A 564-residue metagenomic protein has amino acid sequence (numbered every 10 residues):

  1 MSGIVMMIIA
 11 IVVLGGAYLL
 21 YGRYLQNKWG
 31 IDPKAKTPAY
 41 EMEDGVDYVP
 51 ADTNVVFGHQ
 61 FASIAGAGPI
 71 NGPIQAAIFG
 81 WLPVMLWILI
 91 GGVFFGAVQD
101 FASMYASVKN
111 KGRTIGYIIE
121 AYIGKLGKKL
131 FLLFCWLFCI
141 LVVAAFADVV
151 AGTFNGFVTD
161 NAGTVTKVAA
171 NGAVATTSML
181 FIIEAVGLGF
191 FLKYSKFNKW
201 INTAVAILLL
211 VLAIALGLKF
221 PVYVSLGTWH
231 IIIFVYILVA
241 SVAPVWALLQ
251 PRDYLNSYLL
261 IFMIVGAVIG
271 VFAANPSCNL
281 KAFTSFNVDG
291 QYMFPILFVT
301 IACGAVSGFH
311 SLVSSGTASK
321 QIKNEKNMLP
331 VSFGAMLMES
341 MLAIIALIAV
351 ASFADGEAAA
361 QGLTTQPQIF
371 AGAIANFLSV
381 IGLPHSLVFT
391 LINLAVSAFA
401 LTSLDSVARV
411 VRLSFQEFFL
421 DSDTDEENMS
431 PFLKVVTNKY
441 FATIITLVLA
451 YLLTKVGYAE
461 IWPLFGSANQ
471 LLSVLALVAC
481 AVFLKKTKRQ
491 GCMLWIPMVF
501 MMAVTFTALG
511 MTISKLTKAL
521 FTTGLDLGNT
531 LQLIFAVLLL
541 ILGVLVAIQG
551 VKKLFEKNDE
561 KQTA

Functional and structural regions predicted by a protein language model:
S2-L19, A76-S107, G116, A175-F181 (+5 more regions): Extracellular loop-to-transmembrane helix junctions
G16-I70, S257, Q321: Membrane-interface "cap" regions at the ends of multi-pass membrane proteins
A51-N110, A121-K125, V142, A147-G156 (+2 more regions): Membrane-interface helix-loop-helix modules in multi-pass membrane proteins
D52-G68, S225-A243, L255-S257, G266-P276 (+4 more regions): Hydrophobic, membrane-embedded alpha-helices of multi-pass small-molecule transporters
A67-I74, G91-Q99, S103, S107-K111 (+5 more regions): Membrane-helix boundary/coupling elements in multi-pass transport proteins
K125-I140, G334-S340, V388, E417-K455: Loop-to-transmembrane helix boundary motifs in multi-pass membrane proteins
G189-Y194, L208-I231, V239-S241, W246 (+4 more regions): Hydrophobic alpha-helical segments and their helix-loop junctions in multi-pass secondary transporters
V271-S285, L337-A373, S406: Extracellular/periplasmic helix-exit of transmembrane alpha-helices
